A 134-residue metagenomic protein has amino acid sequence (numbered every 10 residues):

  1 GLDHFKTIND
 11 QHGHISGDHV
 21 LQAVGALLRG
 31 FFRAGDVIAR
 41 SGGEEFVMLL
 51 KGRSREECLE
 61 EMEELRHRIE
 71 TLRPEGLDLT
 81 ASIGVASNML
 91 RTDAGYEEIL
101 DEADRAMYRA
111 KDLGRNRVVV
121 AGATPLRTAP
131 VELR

Functional and structural regions predicted by a protein language model:
D3-R33, A39-G43, V47-M48, R55-E63 (+2 more regions): Conserved long alpha-helical elements within nucleotide-processing catalytic cores of c-di-GMP signaling and class III
Q11, A26-V37, T71-G76, R91 (+1 more regions): Nucleotide second-messenger and two-component phosphorelay signaling modules
R40, H67-G84: Catalytic core regions of nucleotide second-messenger enzymes
E44, L79-A81, N116: Change "...and in nucleic-acid phosphodiester-cleaving endonucleases..." to "...and in nucleic-acid processing enzymes
E45, A123-T124: Short linear capping/connector segments at secondary-structure termini
M48-G52, S87-N88: Short beta-strand-to-loop capping motifs
R53, A121-G122: PAS-family sensory domain signature
L59, N88-V119, P125-R134: Catalytic-core segments of nucleotide cyclases and related cyclic-nucleotide turnover enzymes
